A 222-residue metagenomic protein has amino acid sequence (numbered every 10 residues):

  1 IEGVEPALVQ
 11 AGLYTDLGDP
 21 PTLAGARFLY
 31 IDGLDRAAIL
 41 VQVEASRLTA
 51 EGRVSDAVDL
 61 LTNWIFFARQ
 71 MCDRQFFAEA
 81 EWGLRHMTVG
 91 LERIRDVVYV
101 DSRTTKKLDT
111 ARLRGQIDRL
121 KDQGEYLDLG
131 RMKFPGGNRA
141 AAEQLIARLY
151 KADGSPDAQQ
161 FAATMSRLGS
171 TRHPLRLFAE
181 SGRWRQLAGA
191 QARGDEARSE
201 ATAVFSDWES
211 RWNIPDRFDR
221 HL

Functional and structural regions predicted by a protein language model:
I1-L222: Short acidic linear motifs
